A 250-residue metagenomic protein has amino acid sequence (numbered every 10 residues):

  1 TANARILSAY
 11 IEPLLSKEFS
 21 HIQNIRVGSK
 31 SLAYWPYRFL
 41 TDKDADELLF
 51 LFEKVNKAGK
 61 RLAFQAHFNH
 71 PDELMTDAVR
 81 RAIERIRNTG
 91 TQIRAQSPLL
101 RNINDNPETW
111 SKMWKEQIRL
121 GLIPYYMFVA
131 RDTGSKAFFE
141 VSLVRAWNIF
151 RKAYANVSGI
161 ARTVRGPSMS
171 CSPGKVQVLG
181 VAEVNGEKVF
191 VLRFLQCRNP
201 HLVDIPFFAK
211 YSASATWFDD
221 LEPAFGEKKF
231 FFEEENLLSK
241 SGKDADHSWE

Functional and structural regions predicted by a protein language model:
T1-V157: Conserved AdoMet/S-adenosylmethionine-binding subsite of the radical SAM
S111-E250: Auxiliary Fe-S-binding modules of radical SAM enzymes
